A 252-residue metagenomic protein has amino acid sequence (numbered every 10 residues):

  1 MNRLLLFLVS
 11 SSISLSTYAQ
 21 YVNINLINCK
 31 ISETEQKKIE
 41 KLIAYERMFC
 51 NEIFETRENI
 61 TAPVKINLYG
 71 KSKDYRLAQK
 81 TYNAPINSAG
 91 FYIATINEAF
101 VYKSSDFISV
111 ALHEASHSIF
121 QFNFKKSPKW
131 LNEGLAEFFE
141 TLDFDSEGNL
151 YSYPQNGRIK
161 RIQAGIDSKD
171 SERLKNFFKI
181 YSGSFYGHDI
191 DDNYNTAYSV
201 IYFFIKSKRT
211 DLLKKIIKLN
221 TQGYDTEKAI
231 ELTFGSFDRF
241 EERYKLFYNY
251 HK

Functional and structural regions predicted by a protein language model:
L4-L15: Sec-dependent N-terminal signal peptides
S12-S14, S32, K208: N-terminal processing/targeting junctions
Y18-T34, I162-S171, H251-K252: Sec-dependent signal peptide cleavage junction
Q20-N123, S127-P128, T226, L232: Juxtacatalytic substrate-recognition/specificity segment
Q79, A84-S88, Y92, A99 (+1 more regions): Acidic/His/Gly-enriched intrinsically disordered linker/tail segments that often contain short helix/coil "MoRF-like"
